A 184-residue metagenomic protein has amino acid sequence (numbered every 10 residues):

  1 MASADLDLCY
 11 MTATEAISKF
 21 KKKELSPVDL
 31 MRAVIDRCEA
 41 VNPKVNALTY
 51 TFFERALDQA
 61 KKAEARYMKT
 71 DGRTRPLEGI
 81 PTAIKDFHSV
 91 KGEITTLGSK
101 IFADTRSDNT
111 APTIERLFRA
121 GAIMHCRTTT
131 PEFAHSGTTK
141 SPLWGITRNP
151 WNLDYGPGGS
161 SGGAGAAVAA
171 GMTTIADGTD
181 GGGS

Functional and structural regions predicted by a protein language model:
M1-D58: An N-terminal boundary/leader segment
V34, A56, G79, K85 (+2 more regions): Conserved hydrophobic/aromatic pocket- or pore-lining residues that grip, position, or stack substrates in active sites
E39-K44, A65, K69-T70, S89-I94: Secretory-pathway/luminal and periplasmic proteins that interact with or process carbohydrate-rich
E54-K61, G121-A122, P131: Long amphipathic alpha-helix in the N-terminal Rossmann-like dinucleotide-binding domain of NAD(P)-dependent
A63-P81: Immediate post-signal peptide segment of exported/extracytoplasmic ligand-binding proteins
P76-R116: Enzymes and membrane/adaptor proteins characterized by extended Gly/Ser/Thr/Asp/Glu-rich, aromatic-dotted
N109-S184: Short glycine/serine-rich loop segments
